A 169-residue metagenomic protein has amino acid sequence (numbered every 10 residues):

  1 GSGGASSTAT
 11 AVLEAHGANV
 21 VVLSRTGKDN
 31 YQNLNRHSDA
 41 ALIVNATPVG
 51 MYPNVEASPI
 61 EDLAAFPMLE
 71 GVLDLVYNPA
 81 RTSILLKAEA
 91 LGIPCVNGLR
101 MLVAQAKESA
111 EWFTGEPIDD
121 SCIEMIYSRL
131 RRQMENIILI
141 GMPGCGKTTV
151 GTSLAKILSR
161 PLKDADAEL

Functional and structural regions predicted by a protein language model:
G1-E14, G141-P143: Glycine-rich adenosine-cofactor-binding loop
L23-K28, D166: N-terminal Rossmann-fold cofactor-binding loop
G27-V96: Rossmann-like adenosine-cofactor binding region
L75-E135: Adenosine-phosphate binding glycine-rich loop
K147: Conserved lysine of the Walker
V150: Hydrophobic positions on the alpha1 helix immediately C-terminal to the Walker A/P-loop
R160-L169: Short beta-strand-centered segment that lines the nucleotide-binding/catalytic pocket of NTP-utilizing
